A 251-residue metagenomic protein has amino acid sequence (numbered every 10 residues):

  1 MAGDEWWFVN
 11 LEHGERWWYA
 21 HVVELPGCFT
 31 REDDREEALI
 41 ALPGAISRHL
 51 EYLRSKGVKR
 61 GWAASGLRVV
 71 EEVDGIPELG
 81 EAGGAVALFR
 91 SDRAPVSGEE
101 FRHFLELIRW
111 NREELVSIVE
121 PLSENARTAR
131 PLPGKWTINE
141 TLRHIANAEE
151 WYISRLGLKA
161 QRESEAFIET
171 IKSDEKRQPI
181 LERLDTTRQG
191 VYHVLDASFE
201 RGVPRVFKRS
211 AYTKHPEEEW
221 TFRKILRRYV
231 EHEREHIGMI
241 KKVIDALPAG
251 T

Functional and structural regions predicted by a protein language model:
M1-A2, T251: Basic/polar N-terminal segments that are highly enriched at the extreme N-terminus, encompassing both cleavable
A2-W6, S47-F101: Short, charged, surface-exposed hinge/linker loops at domain edges that act as mobile lids or interdomain connectors
F8-L11, R16-E32, L39-V58, R127-D174 (+1 more regions): Short, contiguous alpha-helical
V9-L11, L79-G80, V86-A87, E113 (+2 more regions): Short, flexible segments with low predicted structural confidence
W17-W18, G83, A87, A94 (+5 more regions): Generic signal for short, ordered secondary-structure residues within or immediately flanking folded domains
E37, A41-G44, E114, G190: Long, highly charged amphipathic alpha-helices
R90, A94-P121, K172-K208, K224-Y229: Acidic/histidine-rich alpha-helical segments that form the ligand environment of transition-metal centers
S123-N125: Extracellular-facing binding/remodeling surfaces
